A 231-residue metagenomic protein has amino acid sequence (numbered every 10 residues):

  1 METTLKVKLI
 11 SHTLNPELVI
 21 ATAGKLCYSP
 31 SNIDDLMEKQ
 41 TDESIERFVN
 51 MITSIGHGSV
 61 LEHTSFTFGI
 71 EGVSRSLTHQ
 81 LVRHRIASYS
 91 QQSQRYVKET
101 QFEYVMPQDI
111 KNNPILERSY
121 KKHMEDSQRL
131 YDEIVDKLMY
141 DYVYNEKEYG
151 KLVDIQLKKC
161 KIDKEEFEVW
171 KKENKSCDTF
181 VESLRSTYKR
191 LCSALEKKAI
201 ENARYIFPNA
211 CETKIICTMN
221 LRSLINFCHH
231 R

Functional and structural regions predicted by a protein language model:
M1-R231: Family-specific signature for flavin-dependent thymidylate synthase
